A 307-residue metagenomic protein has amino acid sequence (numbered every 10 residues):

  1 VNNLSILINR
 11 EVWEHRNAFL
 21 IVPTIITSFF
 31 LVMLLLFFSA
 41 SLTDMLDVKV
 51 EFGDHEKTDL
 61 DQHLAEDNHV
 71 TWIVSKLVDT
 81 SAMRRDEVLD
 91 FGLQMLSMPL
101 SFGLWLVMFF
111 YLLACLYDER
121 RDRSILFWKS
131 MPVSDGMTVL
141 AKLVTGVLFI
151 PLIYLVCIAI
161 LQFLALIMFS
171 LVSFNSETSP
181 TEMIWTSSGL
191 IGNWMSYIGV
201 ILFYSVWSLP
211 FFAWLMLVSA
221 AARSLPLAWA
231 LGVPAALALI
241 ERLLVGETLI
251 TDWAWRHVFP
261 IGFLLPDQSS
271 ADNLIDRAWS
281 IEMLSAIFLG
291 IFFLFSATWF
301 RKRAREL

Functional and structural regions predicted by a protein language model:
V1-A114, E119, W207-L209, A220-R223 (+1 more regions): Hydrophobic alpha-helical transmembrane segments
I25, F212, P226-L239: Central hydrophobic cores of alpha-helical transmembrane segments in multi-pass integral membrane proteins
L34-F38, L77-F110, L140-A220: Secretory targeting signals
L112-K129, L143: Transmembrane helix boundary and interhelical loop/hinge segments in multi-pass membrane proteins
S130-S134: Short helix-to-coil transition segments within interhelical loops that connect adjacent transmembrane helices
